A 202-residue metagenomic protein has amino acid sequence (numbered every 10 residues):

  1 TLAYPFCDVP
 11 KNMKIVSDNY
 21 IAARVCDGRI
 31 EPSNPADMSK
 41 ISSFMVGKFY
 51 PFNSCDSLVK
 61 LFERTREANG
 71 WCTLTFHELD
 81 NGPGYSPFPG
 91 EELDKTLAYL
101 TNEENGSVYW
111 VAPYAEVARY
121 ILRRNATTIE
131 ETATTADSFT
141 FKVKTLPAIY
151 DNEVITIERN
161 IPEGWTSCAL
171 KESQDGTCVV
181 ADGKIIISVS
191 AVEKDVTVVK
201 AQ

Functional and structural regions predicted by a protein language model:
T1-L58, E91-E92, L122, A201: Catalytic domains of cell-wall/extracellular-matrix polysaccharide-remodeling enzymes, centered on de-N-acetylation
D8, S42-Y120: Catalytic grooves of carbohydrate-active enzymes
V117, L122, A126-E131: Beta/coil-rich, acidic/histidine-enriched accessory regions frequently appended to metallopeptidases
T128-T134, D175-V180: Short, exposed beta-strand/loop patches in secreted or surface proteins that constitute
E131, A136-P147: Short, well-ordered beta-strand segments enriched in hydrophobic/aromatic residues
K142-T166: Surface-exposed beta-strand/loop patches in extracellular or lumenal glycoproteins
A169-I187: Solvent-exposed beta-strand/loop surfaces of large extracellular or lumenal domains
A181-Q202: C-terminal beta-strand-rich structural cap/linker in extracellular carbohydrate-active enzymes
